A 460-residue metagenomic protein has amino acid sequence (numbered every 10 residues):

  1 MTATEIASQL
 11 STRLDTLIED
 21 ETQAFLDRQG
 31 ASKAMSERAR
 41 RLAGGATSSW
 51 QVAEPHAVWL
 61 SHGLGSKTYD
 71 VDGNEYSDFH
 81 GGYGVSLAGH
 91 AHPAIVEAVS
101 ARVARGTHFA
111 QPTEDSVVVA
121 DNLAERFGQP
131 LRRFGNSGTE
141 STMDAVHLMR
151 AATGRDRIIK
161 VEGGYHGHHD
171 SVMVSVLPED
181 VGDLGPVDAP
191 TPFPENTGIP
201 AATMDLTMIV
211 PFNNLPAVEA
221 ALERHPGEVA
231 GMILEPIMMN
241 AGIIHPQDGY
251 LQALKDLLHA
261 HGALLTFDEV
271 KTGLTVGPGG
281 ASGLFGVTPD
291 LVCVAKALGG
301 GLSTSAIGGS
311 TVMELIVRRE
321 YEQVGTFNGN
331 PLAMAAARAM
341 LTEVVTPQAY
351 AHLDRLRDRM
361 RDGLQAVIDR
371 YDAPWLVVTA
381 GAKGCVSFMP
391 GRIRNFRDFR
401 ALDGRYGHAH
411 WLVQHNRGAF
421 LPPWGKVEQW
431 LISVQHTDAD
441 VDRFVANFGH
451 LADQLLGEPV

Functional and structural regions predicted by a protein language model:
T2-V460: Conserved N-terminal phosphate-binding loop of PLP-dependent enzymes in the Aspartate aminotransferase
